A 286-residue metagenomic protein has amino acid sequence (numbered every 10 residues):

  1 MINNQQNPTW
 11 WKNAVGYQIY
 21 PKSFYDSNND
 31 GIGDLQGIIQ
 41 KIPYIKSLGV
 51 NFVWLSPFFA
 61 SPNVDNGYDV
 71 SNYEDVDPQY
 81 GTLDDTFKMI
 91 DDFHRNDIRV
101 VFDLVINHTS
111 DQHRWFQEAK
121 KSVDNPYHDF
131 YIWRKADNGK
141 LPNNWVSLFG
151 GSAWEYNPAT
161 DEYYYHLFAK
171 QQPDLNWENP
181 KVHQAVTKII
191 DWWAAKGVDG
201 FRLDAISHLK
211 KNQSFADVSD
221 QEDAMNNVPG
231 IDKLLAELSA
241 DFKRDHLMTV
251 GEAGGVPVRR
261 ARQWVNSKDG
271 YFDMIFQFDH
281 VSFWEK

Functional and structural regions predicted by a protein language model:
I2-D191, A195, H208-R259, W264-S267: Acidic/aromatic-lined carbohydrate-recognition and catalytic surfaces of CAZymes acting on diverse glycans
V53, F201-L203: Hydrophobic residues within beta-strands of alpha/beta enzymes
V198: Conserved protein kinase catalytic-loop anchor
A205, V265-K286: Aromatic- and acid-rich polysaccharide-binding/catalytic face of secreted or lumenal carbohydrate-active enzymes
